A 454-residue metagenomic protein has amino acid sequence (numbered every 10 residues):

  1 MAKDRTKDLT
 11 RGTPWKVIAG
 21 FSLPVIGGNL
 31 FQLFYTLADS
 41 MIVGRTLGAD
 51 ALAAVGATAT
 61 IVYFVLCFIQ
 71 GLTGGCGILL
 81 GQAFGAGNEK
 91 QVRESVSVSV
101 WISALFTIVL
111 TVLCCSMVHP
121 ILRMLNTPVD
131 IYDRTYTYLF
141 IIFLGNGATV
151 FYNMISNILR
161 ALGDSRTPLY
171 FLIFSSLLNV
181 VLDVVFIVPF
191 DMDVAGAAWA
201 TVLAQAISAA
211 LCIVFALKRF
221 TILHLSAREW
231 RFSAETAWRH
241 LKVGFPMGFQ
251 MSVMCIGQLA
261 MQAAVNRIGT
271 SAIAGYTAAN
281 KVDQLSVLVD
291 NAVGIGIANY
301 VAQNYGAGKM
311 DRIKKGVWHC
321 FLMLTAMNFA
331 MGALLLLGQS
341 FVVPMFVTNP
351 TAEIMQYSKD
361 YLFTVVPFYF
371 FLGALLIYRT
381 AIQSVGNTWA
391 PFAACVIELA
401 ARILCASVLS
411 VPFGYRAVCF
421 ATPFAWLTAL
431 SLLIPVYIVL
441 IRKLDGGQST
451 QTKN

Functional and structural regions predicted by a protein language model:
M1-S22, L80-G147, P189-F245, V301-F368 (+1 more regions): Short alpha-helical transmembrane segments in multi-pass integral membrane proteins
W15-F34, A38, I61, V65-F68 (+6 more regions): Residue-level signal for short hydrophobic patches within transmembrane helices of multi-pass membrane transporters
G20-D39, I141, S175, A204-S208 (+3 more regions): Transmembrane helical elements of multi-pass membrane transporters/channels
V25, N29, M41, I78 (+16 more regions): Transmembrane alpha-helix boundary and packing residues in multipass membrane permease domains and related
F34-A53, L122-V129, V185-M192, S252-L285 (+4 more regions): Helix-terminus/linker motif at the lipid-water interface of multi-pass membrane proteins
L52-V112, T149-P168, G275-Q339, L372-G386 (+1 more regions): Small-residue-rich hydrophobic transmembrane alpha-helices
F64-C67, T111, N179-V184, A209-I213 (+4 more regions): Hydrophobic transmembrane alpha-helices of multi-pass small-molecule transporters
T73, I141-R160, P168-S176, A197-C212 (+4 more regions): Short runs within selected transmembrane alpha-helices of multi-pass transporters and secretion channels
